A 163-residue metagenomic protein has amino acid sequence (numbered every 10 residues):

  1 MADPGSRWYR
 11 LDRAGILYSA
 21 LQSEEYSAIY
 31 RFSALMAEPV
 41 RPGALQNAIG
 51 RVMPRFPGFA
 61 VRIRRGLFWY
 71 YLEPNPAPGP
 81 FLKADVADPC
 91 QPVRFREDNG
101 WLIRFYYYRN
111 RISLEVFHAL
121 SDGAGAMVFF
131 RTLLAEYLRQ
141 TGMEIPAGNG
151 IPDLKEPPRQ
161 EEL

Functional and structural regions predicted by a protein language model:
M1-L163: Non-catalytic N-terminal regions of enzymes
